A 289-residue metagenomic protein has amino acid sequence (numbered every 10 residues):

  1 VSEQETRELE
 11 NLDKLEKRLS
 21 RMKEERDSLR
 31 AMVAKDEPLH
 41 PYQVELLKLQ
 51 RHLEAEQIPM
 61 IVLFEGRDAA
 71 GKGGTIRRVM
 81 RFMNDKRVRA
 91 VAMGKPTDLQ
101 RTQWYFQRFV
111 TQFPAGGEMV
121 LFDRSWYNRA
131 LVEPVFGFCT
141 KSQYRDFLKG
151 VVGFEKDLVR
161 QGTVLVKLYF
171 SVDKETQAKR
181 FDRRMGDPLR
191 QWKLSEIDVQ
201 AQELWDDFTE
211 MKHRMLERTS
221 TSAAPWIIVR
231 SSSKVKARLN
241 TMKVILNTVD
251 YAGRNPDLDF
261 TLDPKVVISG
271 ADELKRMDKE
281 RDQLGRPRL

Functional and structural regions predicted by a protein language model:
V1-L289: Glycine-rich phosphate-binding loop of ATP-dependent small-molecule kinases
